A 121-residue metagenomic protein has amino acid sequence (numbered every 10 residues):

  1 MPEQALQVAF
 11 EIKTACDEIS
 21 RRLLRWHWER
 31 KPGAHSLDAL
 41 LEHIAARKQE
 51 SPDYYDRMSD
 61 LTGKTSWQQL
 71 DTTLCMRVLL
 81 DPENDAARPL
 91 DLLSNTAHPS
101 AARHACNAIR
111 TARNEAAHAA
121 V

Functional and structural regions predicted by a protein language model:
M1-V121: Amphipathic alpha-helical interface elements
